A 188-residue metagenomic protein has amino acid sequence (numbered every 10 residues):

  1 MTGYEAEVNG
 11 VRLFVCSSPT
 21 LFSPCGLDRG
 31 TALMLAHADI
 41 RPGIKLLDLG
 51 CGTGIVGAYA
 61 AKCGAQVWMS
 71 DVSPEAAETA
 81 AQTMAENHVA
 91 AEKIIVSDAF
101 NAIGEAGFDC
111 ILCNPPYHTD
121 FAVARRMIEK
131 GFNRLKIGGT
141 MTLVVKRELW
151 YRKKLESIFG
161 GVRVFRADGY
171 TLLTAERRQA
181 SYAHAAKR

Functional and structural regions predicted by a protein language model:
M1-I40: Class I SAM-dependent transferase core
R29-C113: Conserved SAM/SAH cofactor-binding pocket of Class I
A60, G131, L155: Class I S-adenosylmethionine-dependent transferase superfamily signal
D71-A76, V123, K146-R147: Short beta->alpha hinge that forms the Motif I/post-I loop of the SAM-binding pocket
R125-I137: A short glycine-rich, Lys/Arg-flanked "PGG" loop and its adjoining helix->strand segment in the class I
G138-V145: Conserved beta-strand signature within the Rossmann-like core of class I S-adenosyl-L-methionine
K146-G161: Conserved class I S-adenosyl-L-methionine
R166-R188: Core SAM-dependent methyltransferase catalytic element
